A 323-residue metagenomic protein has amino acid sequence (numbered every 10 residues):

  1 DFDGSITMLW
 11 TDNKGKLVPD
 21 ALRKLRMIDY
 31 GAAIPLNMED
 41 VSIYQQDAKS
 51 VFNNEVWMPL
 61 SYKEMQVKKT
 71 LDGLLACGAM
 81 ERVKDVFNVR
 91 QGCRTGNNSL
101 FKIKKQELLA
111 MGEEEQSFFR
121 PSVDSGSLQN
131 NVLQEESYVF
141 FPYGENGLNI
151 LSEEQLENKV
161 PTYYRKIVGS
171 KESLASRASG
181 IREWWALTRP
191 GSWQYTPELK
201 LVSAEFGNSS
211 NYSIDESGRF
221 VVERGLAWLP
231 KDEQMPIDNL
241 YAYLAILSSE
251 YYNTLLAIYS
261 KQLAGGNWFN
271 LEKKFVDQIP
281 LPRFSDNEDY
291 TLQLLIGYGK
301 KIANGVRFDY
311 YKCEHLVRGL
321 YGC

Functional and structural regions predicted by a protein language model:
D1-L75: Flexible, glycine-/basic-rich loop-and-beta segments that form/coincide with the SAM-dependent methyltransferase
M8, K24, E107, S127 (+3 more regions): Acidic/proline-rich low-complexity IDRs
D12, I28-G31, C77, V89 (+2 more regions): Surface-exposed polar/charged interaction patches
G15-K16, S213-E223, Y290-G305: Hydrophobic transmembrane alpha-helix bundles
D20-M27, L229-K231, Y298, I302-V306 (+1 more regions): Short secondary-structure transition/capping segments
S42, S50-Y290: Polybasic, glycine- and aromatic-enriched phosphate-binding surface used to engage nucleic acids
V221, L320-C323: Charge-rich, low-complexity intrinsically disordered segments
F275-Y321: Extended amphipathic alpha-helical segments enriched in small hydrophobics
